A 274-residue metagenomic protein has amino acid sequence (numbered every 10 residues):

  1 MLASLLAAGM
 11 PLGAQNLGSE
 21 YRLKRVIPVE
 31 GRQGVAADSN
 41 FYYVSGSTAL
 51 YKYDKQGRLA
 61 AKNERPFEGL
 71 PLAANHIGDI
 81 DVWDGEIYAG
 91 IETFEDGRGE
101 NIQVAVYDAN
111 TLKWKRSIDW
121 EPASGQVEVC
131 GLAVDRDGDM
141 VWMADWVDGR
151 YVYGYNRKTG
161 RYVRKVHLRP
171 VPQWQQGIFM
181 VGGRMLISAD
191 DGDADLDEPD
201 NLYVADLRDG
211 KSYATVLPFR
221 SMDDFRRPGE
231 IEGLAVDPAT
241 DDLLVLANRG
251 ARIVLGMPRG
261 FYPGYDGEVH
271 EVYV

Functional and structural regions predicted by a protein language model:
L23-T48, H76: Beta-strand-rich domains and repeat architectures in extracellular enzymes and scaffolds, especially beta-propellers
L23-V29, E64-L72, I118-V127, V166-V171 (+1 more regions): Surface loop/turn motifs at the tips and blade-to-blade linkers of beta-strand repeat domains
V29-A36, P71-D81, A123-V134, V171-F179 (+1 more regions): Repeated scaffold domains used in trafficking and secretory/extracellular systems, primarily beta-propellers
S39-N40, D84-G85, D137-D139, G182-R184 (+1 more regions): Short coil/turn segments that connect the beta-strands within blades of beta-propeller domains
S47, E92-F94, A144-D148, D190-D193 (+1 more regions): Short loop/turn segments immediately following the C-termini of beta-strands
L50-D54, D96-A105, G149-G154, A194-V204 (+1 more regions): Structural motif
L59-F94: Blade-loop segments of beta-propeller domains
P170-D209: Loop/turn-rich, solvent-exposed surfaces of beta-rich toroidal or solenoidal domains
